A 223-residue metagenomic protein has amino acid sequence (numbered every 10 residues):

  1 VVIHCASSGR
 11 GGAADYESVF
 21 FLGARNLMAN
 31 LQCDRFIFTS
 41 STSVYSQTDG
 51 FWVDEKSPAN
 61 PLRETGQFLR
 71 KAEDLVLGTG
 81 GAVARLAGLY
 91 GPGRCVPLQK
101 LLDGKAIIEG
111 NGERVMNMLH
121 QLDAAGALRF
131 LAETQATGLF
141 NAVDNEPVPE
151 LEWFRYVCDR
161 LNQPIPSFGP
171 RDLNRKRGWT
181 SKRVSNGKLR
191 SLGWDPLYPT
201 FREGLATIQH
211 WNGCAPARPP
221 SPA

Functional and structural regions predicted by a protein language model:
V1-I37, K71-D74: NAD(P)-cofactor binding segment of oxidoreductase domains
H4, R35-F38, A82-G88, N117 (+1 more regions): Structural signature of the Rossmann-like NAD(P)-dependent dehydrogenase/reductase core
R25-E64: Conserved Rossmann-fold NAD(P)-dependent oxidoreductase catalytic core, especially the SDR/UDP-sugar
S41, K71-P92: Conserved beta-loop-beta element that borders a ligand/cofactor-binding pocket
N60-R63, A87-P92, N111-L119: Glycine-rich "substrate-gating" loop/helix at the edge of Rossmann-like oxidoreductase active sites
L98-I107, E113-N141: Alpha-helical substrate-binding/gating segment
A125-L128, E133-N174, T180, P216-P222: Mid/C-terminal beta-alpha module of Rossmann-like enzyme folds, strongest in SDR-family dehydrogenases/epimerases
R177-A223: C-terminal amphipathic/interface module of NAD(P)-dependent oxidoreductases and related NAD-binding regulators
